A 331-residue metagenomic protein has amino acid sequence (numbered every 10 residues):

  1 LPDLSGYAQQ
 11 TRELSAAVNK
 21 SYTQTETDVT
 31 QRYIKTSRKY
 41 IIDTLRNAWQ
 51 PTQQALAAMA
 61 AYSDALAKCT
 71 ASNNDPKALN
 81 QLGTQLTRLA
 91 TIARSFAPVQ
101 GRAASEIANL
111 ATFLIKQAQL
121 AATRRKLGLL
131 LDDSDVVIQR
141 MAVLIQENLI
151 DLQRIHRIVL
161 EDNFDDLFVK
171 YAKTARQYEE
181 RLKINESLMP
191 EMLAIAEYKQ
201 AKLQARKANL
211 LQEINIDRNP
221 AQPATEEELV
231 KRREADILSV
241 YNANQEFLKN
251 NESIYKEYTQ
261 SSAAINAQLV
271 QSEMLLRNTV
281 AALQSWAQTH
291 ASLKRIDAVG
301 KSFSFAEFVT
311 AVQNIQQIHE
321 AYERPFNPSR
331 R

Functional and structural regions predicted by a protein language model:
L1-E106, V270-R277, L283, A298: N-terminal Sec/ER secretory leader and immediately downstream segment of secreted/extracellular precursors
Y7, V137-Q139, L152, M189 (+4 more regions): A generic signature of intrinsically disordered, low-complexity regions enriched in glycine/proline and charged/polar
A8, S15, S63-L66, T70 (+10 more regions): A structural signal for well-ordered alpha-helices, especially hydrophobic packing surfaces of coiled-coils
A97-Q288: Extended amphipathic alpha-helical interaction segments
Q268-R331: Hydrophilic extracytoplasmic domains
